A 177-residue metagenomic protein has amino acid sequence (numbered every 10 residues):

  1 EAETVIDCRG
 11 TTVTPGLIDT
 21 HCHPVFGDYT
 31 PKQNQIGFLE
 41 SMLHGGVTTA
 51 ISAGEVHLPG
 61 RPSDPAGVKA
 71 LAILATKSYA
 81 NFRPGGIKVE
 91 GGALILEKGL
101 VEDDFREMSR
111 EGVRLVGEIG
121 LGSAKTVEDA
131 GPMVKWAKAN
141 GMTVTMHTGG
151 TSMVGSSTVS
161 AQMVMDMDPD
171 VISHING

Functional and structural regions predicted by a protein language model:
E3-I73: Metal-associated gating/positioning segment near the N- to mid-region
T14, P65-I87, V134-M146: Alpha-helix-loop-beta-strand connector modules within alpha/beta enzyme cores
T20-N34, I87-V101, G120, G149-S152: Active-site mouth loops of central-metabolism enzymes
P31-L39, L96-M108, G155-M163: Short, acidic/polar
K32-G37, G67-L74, D129-K135, S157-Q162: Charged helix-capping and loop-helix junction motifs
F38-G67, R83-L96, E111-S123, M142-T145 (+1 more regions): Divalent metal-dependent hydrolysis catalytic cores, especially in the metallo-beta-lactamase
T76-P84, D104-V113, M133-W136, Q162-M167: Acidic (Asp/Glu)-rich catalytic clusters
L115-G177: Active-site core of metal-dependent hydrolases
